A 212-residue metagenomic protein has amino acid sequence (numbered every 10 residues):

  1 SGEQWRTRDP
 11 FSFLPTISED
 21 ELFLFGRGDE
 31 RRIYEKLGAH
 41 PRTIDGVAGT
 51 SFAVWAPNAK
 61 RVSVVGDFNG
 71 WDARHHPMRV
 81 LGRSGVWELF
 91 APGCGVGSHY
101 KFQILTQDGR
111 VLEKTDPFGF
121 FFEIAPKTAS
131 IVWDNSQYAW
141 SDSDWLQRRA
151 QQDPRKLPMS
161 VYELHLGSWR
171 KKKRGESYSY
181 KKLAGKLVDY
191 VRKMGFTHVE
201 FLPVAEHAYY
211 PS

Functional and structural regions predicted by a protein language model:
S1-S51, L81-E163, S168-G175, K182: The feature marks proteins involved in alpha-glucan
V54, F102, L164, V191 (+1 more regions): Conserved, mostly hydrophobic/aromatic
W55-V62: Short proline/glycine-enriched turn/loop motifs at strand-loop junctions of beta-rich domains
V62-V64, Y100: Short beta-strand elements bearing conserved aromatic residues within extracellular beta-rich modules
D67-D72, Q107: Change "in extracellular beta-sheet-rich domains … of secreted and cell-surface proteins" to "in beta-sheet-rich domains
R74-G82: Short, surface-exposed loop motifs enriched in S/T, G, D/E and P with embedded aromatic residues
R148-Q151, A184-G195: Short amphipathic alpha-helices and their capping/turn segments at secondary-structure boundaries
Y178, Y190-S212: Aromatic-lined carbohydrate-binding/catalytic grooves of carbohydrate-active enzymes
